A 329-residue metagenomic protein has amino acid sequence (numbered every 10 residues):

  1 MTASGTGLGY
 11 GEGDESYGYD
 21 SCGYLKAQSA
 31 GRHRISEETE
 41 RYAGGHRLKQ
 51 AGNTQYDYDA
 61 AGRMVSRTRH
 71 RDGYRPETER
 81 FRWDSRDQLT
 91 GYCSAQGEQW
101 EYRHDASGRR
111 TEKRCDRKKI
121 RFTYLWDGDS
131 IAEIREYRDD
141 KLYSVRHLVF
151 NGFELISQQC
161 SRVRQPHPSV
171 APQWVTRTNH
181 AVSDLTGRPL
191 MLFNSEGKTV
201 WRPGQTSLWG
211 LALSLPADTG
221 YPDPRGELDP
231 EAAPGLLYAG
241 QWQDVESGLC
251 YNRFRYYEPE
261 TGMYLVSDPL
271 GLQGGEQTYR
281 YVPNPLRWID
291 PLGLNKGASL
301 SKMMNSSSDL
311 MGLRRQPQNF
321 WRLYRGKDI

Functional and structural regions predicted by a protein language model:
M1-T6, G13, G18-A30, R41-Q50 (+11 more regions): A short glycine-rich beta-turn/N-cap micro-motif
G5-L8, R32, T54-Q55, R71 (+10 more regions): A generic structural motif
G5-Y10, H70-T78, R164-P172, Y221-G226: Intrinsically disordered, low-complexity Ser/Thr- and acidic-rich flexible linkers and loops, especially at boundaries
G11-G13, R34-S36, Q50-G52, R75-E77 (+9 more regions): Short, small/polar residue-rich loop motifs at catalytic or cofactor-binding pockets
D14-G18, E38-T39, Q55-D57, T78-R82 (+8 more regions): Short, surface-exposed charged micro-motifs
K26, G31-G44, S169-R253, L286-W288: A motif-centric feature for acidic-aromatic and gly/ser/thr-rich catalytic loops and repeats
L211-L215, T219, R255-L265, P269 (+1 more regions): Short, low-complexity export/processing leader segments characterized by acidic and small residues
G297-I329: Catalytic toxin/effector domains delivered as secreted proteins or via bacterial secretion systems
